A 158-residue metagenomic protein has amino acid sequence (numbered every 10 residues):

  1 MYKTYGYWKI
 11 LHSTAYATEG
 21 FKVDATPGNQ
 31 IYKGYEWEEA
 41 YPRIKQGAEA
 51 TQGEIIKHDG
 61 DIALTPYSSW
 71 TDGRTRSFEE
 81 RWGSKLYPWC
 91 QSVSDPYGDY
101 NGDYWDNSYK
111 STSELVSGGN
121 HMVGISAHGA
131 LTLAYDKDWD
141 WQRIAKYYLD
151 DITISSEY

Functional and structural regions predicted by a protein language model:
M1-Y158: Conserved, single-site charged/polar hotspot
